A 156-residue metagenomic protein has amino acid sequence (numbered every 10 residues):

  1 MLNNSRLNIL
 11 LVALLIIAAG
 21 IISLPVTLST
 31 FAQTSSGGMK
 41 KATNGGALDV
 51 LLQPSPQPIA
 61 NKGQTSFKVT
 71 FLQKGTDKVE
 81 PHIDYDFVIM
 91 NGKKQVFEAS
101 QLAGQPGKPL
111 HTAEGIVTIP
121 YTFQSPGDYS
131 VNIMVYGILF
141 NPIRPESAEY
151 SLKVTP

Functional and structural regions predicted by a protein language model:
N3-A13: N-terminal Sec-pathway targeting helices
N8-I9, S23-P156: N-terminal soluble domains immediately following signal/targeting peptides that reside in extracytoplasmic
A13-I22: Bacterial N-terminal signal peptides
